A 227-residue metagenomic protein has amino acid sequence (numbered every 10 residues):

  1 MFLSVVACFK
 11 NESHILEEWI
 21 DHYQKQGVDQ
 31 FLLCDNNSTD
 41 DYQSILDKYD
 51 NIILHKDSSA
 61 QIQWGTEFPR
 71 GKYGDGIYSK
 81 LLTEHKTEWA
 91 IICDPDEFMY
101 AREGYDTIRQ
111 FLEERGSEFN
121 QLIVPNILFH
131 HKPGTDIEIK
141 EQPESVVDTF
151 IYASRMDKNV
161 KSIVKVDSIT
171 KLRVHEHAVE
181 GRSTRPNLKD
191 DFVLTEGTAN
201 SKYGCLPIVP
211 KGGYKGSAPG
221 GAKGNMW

Functional and structural regions predicted by a protein language model:
M1-D21: N-proximal low-complexity "stem/linker" segments adjacent to membrane-targeting elements
A7, C34-S44: Ser/Thr-glycine-rich phosphate-binding loops at phosphate-binding pockets of nucleotides, nucleotide cofactors
D21-Q30: Short, acidic, metal-binding catalytic loop of nucleotide-sugar glycosyltransferases
D29-N37, K56-S58: Short beta-strand/loop segment that forms part of the nucleotide-sugar
D29-Q30, E88, N120: Short acidic/polar active-site loop segments enriched in Thr and Asp
N36, D94-F98, E103: Short acidic donor-binding/metal-coordinating loop in glycosyltransferase active sites
Q43-I92, Y100-A101: Active-site-proximal specificity loops/subdomain of glycosyltransferases
E67-K72, A101-W227: Catalytic-site signature of metal-activated, phosphate-bearing donor transferases, centered on the GT-A/GT-A-like
